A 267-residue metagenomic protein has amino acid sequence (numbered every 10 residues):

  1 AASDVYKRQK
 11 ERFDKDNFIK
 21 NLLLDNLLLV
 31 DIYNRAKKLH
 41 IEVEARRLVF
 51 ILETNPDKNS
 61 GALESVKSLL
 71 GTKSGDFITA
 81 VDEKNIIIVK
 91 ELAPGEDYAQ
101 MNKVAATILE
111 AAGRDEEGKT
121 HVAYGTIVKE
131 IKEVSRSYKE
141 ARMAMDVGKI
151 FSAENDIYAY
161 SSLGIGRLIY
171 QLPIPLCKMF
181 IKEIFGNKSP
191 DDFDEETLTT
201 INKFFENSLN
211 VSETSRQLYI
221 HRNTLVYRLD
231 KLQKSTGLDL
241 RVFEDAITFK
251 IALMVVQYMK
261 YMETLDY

Functional and structural regions predicted by a protein language model:
A1-Y6: Short, small-residue-biased leader/transition segments that mark boundaries at the very start of proteins
Q9-L23: Amphipathic HAMP/coiled-coil signal-transducing linker helices that couple sensory inputs to cytosolic output domains
L29-V49, E53-Y267: Cytosolic nucleotide-utilizing catalytic cores of signal-transduction proteins
